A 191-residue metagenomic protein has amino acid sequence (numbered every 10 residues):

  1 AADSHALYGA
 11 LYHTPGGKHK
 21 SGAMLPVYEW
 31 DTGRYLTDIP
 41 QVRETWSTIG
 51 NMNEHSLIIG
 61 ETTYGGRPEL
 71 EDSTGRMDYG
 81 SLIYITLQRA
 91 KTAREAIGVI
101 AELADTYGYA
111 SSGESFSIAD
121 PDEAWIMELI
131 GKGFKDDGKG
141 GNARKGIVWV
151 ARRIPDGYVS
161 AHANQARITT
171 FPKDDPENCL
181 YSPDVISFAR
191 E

Functional and structural regions predicted by a protein language model:
A1-D78, V99-E191: A contiguous strand-loop segment
E69-S73, S81-A90: Second-shell loop/turn segments in exported
L87, A93, S111: Cysteine-dependent hydrolase recognition
